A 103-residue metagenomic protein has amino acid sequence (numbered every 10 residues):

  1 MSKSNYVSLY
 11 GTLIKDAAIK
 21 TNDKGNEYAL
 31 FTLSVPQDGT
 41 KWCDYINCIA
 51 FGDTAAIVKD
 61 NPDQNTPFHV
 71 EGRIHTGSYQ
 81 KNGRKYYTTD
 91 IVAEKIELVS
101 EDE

Functional and structural regions predicted by a protein language model:
M1-E103: Single-stranded nucleic acid-binding surfaces, predominantly the OB-fold ssDNA-binding core
